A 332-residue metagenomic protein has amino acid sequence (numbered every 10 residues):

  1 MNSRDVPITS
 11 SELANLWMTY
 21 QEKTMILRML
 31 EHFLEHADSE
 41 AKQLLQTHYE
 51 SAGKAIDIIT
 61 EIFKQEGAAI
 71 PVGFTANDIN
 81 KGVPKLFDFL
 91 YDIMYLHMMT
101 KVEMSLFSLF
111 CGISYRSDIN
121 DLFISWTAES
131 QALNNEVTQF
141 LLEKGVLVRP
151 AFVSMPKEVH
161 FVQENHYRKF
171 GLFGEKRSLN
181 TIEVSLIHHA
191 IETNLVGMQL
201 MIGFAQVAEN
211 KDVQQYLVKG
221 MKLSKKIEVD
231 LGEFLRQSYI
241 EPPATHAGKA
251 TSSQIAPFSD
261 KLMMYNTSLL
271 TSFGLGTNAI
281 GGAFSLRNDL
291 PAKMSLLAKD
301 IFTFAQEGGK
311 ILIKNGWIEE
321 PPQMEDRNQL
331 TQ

Functional and structural regions predicted by a protein language model:
M1-A14, G73-L96, H160-L186, T245-S268 (+1 more regions): Acidic/His metal-coordination segments adjacent to aromatic residues that form catalytic metal sites in metalloenzymes
M1-A14, L27-R28, H32-Y91: An N-terminus-focused feature that recognizes amino-terminal "leader" regions
I8-H36, F87-S117, K176-V207, S259-L286: Alpha-helical bundle segments that constitute or directly flank the non-heme di-iron/ferroxidase center
S11-N15, D38-A52, F89-D92, S117-Q131 (+4 more regions): Alpha-helical scaffold segments that form or flank carboxylate-/histidine-based iron centers
E12-I26, A52, A256-Q332: C-terminal functional regions that serve as terminal interaction/effector modules
F33-Q43, L109-S125, L141-R149, I202-K219 (+3 more regions): Inter-helical turn/loop segments and adjacent helix faces that build the functional surface of alpha-helical bundle
E40-G73, Q131-R149, D212, K219-P243 (+1 more regions): Conserved alpha-helical segments that form or flank metal/cofactor-binding pockets of metalloenzymes
Y91, Y95-K157: Hydrophobic, ordered structural segments
